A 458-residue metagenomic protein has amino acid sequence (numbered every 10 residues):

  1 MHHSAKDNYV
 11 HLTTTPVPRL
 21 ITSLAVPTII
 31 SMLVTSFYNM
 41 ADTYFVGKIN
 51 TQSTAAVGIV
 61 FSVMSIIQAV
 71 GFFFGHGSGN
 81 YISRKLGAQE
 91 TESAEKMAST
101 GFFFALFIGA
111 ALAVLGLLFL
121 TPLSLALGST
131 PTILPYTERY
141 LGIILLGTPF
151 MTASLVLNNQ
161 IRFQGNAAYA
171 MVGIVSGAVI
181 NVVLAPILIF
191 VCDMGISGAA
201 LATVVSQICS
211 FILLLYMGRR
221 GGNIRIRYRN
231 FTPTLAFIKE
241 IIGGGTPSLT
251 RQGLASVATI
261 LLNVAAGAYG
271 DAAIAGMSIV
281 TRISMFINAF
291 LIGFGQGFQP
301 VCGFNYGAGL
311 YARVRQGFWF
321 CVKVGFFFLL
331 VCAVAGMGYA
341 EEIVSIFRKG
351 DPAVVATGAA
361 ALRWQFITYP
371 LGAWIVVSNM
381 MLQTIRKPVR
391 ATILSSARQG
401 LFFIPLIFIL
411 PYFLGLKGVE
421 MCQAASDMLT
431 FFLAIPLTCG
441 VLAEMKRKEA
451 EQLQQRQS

Functional and structural regions predicted by a protein language model:
M1-A25, I82-P149, V191-T246, C302-T368 (+1 more regions): Short alpha-helical transmembrane segments in multi-pass integral membrane proteins
L12-Y44, K48-I49, S65-G77, Y81 (+6 more regions): N-terminal transmembrane alpha-helices
S23-D42, I143, G177, S206-S210 (+4 more regions): Transmembrane helical elements of multi-pass membrane transporters/channels
T28, M32, Y44, F61 (+17 more regions): Transmembrane alpha-helix boundary and packing residues in multipass membrane permease domains and related
L33, F37-A55, S124-P131, I187-M194 (+4 more regions): Helix-terminus/linker motif at the lipid-water interface of multi-pass membrane proteins
T54-V114, M151-A170, G276-A340, G372-L394: Small-residue-rich hydrophobic transmembrane alpha-helices
I66-A69, N181-A185, S210-L215, F286-A289 (+3 more regions): Hydrophobic transmembrane alpha-helices of multi-pass small-molecule transporters
G75, I144-R162, A170-N181, A199-I212 (+4 more regions): Short runs within selected transmembrane alpha-helices of multi-pass transporters and secretion channels
